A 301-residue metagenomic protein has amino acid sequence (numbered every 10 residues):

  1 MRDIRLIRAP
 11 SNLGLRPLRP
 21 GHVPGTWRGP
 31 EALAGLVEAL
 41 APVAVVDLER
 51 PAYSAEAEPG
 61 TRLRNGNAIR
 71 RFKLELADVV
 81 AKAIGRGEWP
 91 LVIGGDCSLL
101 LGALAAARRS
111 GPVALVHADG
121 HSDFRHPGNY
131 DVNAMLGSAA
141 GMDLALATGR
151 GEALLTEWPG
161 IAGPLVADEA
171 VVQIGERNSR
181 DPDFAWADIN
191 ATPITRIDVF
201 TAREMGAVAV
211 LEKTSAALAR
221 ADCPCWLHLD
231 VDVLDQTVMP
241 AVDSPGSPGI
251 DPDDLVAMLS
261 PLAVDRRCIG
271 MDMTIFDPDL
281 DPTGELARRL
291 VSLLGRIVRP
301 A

Functional and structural regions predicted by a protein language model:
R2-A301: Conserved alpha-helical scaffold segments that buttress catalytic/binding sites
